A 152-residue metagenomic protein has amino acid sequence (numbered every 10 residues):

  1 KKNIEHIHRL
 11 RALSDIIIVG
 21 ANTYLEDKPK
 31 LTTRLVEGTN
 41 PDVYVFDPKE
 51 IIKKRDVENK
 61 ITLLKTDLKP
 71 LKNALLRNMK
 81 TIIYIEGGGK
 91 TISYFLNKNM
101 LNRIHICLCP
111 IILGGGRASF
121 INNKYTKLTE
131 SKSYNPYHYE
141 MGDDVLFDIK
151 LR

Functional and structural regions predicted by a protein language model:
K1-R152: Enzymes that bind and transform nitrogen-containing heteroaromatic metabolites
